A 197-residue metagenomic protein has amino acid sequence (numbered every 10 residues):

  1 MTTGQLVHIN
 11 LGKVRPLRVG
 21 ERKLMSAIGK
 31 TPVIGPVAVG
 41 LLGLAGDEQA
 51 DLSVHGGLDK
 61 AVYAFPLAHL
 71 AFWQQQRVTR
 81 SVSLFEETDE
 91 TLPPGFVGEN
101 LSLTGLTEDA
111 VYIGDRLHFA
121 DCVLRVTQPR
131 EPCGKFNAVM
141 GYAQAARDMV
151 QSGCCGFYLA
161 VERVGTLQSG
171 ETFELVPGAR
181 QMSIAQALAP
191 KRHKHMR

Functional and structural regions predicted by a protein language model:
M1-F119, V123-K135, P177-M196: Electropositive, beta-rich accessory/interaction domains or terminal extensions that provide binding surfaces
E90-G98, G141-C155, M196: Short, basic/aromatic beta-hairpin or loop at an interaction surface
L101, F157-A160: A generic structural motif
G114, V164, Q168-E171: Loop/turn positions that initiate beta-strands
N137-V139: Short, acidic/hydrophobic/Gly-rich beta-strand patch recurrent on exposed beta strands that often constitutes part
C154-C155, E171-F173: A structural signal for small-residue-enriched, beta-sheet-centric alpha/beta enzyme cores and oligomeric scaffold folds
